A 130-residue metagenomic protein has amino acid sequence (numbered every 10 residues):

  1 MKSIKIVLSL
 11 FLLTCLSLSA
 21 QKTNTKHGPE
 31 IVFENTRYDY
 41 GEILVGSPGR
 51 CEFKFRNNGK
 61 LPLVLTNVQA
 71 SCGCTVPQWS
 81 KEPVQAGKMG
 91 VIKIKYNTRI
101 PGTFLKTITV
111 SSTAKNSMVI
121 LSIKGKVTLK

Functional and structural regions predicted by a protein language model:
M1-T23: Bacterial Sec-dependent N-terminal signal peptides
A20, C51-N57, I94, I108-S111 (+1 more regions): Buried hydrophobic-core signal for structured, non-transmembrane domains
K22-K54, N58, K130: Beta-sheet-dominated interaction scaffolds and their linkers
G46-E52, R99-T107: Short, solvent-exposed loop/turn segments enriched in Ser/Thr/Gly
N58-L61, I100, A114: Short, acidic/polar linear motifs in exposed loop/turn regions
K60-L65, M118: Short acidic/proline- and small/hydrophobic-mixed sequence motifs that coincide with surface turns and coil-to-beta
S71-Q78: Short, solvent-exposed loop/linker segments at beta-strand-coil boundaries, enriched for Pro/Gly and Ser/Thr
G102-L129: Terminal connector regions
